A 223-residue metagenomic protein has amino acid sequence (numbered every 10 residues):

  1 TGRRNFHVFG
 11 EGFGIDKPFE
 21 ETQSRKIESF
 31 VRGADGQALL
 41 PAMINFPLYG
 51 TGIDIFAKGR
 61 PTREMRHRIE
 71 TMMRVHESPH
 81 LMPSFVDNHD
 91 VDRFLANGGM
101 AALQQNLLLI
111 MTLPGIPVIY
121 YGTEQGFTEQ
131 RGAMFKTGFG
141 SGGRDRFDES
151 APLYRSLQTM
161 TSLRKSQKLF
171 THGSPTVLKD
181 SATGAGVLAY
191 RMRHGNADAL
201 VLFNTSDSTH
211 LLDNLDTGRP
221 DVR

Functional and structural regions predicted by a protein language model:
T1-E77, M82, G99-M100, L109-T112 (+5 more regions): Active-site-proximal helices and loops of the catalytic beta/alpha 8
F94-G98: Short, solvent-exposed helix-loop connector elements
L103-Q105: Conserved interdomain hinge at the start of the Helicase C-terminal
P117-V118: Short helix/strand-capping turn motifs
L202-S206: Asparagine-centered strand-capping/turn motif at beta-strand->loop junctions
